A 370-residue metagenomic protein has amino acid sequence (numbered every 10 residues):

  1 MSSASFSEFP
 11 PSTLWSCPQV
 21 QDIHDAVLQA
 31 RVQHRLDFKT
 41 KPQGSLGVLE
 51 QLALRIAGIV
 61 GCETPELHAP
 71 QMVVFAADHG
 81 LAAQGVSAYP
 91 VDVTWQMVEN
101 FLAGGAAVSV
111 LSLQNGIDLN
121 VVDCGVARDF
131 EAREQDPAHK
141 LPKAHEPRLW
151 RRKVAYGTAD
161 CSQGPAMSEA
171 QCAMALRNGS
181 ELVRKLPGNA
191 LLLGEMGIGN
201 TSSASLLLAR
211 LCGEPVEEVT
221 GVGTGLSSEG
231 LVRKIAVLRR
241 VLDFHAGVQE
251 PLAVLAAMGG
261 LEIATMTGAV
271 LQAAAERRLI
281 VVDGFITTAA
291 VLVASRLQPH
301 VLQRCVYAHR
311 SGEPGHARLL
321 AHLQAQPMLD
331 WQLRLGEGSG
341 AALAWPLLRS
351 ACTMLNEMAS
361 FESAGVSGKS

Functional and structural regions predicted by a protein language model:
S2-S370: N-terminal loops that bind phosphate or other acidic moieties and the adjacent beta-alpha structural core
